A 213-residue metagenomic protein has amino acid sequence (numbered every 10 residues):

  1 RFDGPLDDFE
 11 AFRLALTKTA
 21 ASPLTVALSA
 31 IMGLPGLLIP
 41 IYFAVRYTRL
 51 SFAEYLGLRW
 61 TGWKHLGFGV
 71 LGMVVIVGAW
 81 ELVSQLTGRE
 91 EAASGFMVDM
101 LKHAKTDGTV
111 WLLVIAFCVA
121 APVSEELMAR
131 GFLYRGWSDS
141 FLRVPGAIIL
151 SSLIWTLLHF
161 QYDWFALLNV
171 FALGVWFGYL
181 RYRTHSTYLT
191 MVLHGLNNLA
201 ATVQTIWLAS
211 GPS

Functional and structural regions predicted by a protein language model:
R1-S29, Y47-A121, D139, T205 (+1 more regions): Juxtamembrane helix-loop-helix connectors linking adjacent transmembrane helices in multi-pass membrane enzymes
G33-L37, L113-A116, N169-L173, F177: Hydrophobic core segments of transmembrane alpha-helices in multi-pass, intramembrane catalytic enzymes
L34-F43, T187: Hydrophobic cores of alpha-helical transmembrane segments in multi-pass inner/ER membrane proteins, independent
P40-V45, W80, F117, W155 (+3 more regions): Structural signal for membrane-spanning alpha-helices in multi-pass inner-membrane proteins, emphasizing helix cores
Y42-F52, L180-Y182: Structural signal for the C-terminal ends of transmembrane alpha-helices and the immediately following loop
M128-W137, V192, A201: Active-site-flanking alpha-helical
Y134-I148: Solvent-exposed interhelical
P145-F160, W164-S213: Functionally important transmembrane alpha-helices
